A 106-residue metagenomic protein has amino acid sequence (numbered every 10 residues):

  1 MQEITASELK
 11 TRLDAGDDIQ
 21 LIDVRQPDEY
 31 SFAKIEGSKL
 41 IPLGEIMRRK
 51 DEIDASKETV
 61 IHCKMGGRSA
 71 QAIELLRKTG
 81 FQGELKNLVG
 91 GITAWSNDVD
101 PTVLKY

Functional and structural regions predicted by a protein language model:
M1-Q20, P27-E58, G67-Y106: Rhodanese-like catalytic fold shared by cysteine-dependent sulfurtransferases and DSP/PTP-type phosphatases
H62-C63: Short, surface-exposed ligand- or partner-binding patches at beta-edge/loop junctions that are enriched in aromatics
